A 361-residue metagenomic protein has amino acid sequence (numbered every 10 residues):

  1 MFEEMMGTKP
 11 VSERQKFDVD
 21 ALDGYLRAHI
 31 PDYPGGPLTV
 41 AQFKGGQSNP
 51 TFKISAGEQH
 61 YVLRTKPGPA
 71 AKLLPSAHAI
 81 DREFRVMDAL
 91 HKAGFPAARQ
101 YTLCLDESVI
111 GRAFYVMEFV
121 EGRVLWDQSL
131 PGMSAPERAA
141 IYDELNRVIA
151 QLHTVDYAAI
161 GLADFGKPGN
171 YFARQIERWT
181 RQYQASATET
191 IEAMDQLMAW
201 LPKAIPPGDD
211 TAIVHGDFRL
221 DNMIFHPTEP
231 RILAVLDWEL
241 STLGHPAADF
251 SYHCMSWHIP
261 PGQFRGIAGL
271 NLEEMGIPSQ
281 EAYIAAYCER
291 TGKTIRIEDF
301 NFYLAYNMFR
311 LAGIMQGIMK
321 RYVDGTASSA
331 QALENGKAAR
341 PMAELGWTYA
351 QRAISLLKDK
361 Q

Functional and structural regions predicted by a protein language model:
M1-P34: Juxta-kinase regulatory segment immediately upstream of eukaryotic protein kinase catalytic domains
P37-I213, H226-P230: ATP-binding pocket architecture of kinase catalytic cores
G166-K167, I295-Y306: All-alpha amphipathic helical-bundle segments outside canonical DNA-binding/catalytic cores that form hydrophobic
I213-H215, L220: Catalytic-loop of the protein kinase fold
L236-S241: Activation of the activation-loop gatekeeper triad in protein kinase-fold domains
A248-G292, Y306-G325: Active-site activation/catalytic loop segments of kinase-like enzymes and analogous catalytic loops in related
K293-D299, R310-Q361: Helical subdomain adjoining the active site within ATP-dependent kinase catalytic cores
